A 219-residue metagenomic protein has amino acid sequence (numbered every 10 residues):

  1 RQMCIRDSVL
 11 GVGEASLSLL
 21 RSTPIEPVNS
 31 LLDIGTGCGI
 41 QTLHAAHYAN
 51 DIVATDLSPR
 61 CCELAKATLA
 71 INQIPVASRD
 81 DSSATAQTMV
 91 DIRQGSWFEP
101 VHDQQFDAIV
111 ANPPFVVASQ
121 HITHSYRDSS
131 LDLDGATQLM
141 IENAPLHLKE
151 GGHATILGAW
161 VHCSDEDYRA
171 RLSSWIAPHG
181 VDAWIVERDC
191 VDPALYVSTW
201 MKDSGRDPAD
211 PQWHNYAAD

Functional and structural regions predicted by a protein language model:
R1-I5: Short, small-residue-biased leader/transition segments that mark boundaries at the very start of proteins
R6-L10: Glycine-rich active-site/cofactor-binding loop and its immediate structural neighborhood
G13-D103, A108-A111, V117, V161: Conserved SAM/SAH cofactor-binding pocket of Class I
L17-L20, G95, Y126, N143-A144 (+3 more regions): Bulky hydrophobic/aromatic packing residues
S58, L133-V186: Conserved Class I SAM-dependent methyltransferase catalytic core
P59, A111-L139: Mobile active-site "lid"/loop adjacent to the S-adenosyl-L-methionine
K66-A67, H121-H124, Y168-A170: Short amphipathic alpha-helical segments
W160-D219: Class I S-adenosyl-L-methionine
